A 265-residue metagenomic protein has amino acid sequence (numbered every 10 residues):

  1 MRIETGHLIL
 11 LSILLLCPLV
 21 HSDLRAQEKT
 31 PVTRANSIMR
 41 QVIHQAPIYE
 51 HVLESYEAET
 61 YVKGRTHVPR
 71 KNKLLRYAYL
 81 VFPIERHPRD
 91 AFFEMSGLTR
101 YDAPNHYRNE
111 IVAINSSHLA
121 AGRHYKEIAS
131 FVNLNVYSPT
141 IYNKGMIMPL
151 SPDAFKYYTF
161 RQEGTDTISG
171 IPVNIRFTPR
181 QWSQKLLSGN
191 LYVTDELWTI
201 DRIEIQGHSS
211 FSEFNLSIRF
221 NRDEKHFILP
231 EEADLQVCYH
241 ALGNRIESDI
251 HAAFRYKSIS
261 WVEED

Functional and structural regions predicted by a protein language model:
M1-A35: Bacterial Sec-dependent N-terminal signal peptides
L16, G122, Y192-T194: Short amphipathic alpha-helical segments, especially helix-boundary/capping motifs
Q27-N174, R180-L187, L242, D249-D265: Structured extracytoplasmic
Q162, G170-E264: Gly/Pro-enriched, hydrophobic low-complexity segments that function as extracytoplasmic propeptides/linkers
